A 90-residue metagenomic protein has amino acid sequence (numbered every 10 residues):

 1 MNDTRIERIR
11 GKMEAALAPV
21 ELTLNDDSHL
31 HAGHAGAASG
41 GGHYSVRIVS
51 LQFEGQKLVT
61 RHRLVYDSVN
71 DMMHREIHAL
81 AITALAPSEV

Functional and structural regions predicted by a protein language model:
M1-A37: N-terminal first-folded block
M1-D3, S50, S68, E76: N-terminal/domain-start segments enriched in small and hydrophobic, helix-friendly residues, covering either
A18-V20, G40-Y44, E76-L80: A generic structural signal for short beta-strands and their flanking turns/coil linkers
N25-H29, V49, T83-P87: Short loop/turn motifs enriched for small/polar and acidic residues
H31-H34, H43, H62, H78: Histidine-centered active-site/metal-ligand motif
G33-L51: A short, structured beta-strand/loop element
S45-G55, H78, T83: Conserved interaction-surface patches within small, structured recognition/assembly domains
L58-V90: C-terminal structural segments of small proteins and small subunits
